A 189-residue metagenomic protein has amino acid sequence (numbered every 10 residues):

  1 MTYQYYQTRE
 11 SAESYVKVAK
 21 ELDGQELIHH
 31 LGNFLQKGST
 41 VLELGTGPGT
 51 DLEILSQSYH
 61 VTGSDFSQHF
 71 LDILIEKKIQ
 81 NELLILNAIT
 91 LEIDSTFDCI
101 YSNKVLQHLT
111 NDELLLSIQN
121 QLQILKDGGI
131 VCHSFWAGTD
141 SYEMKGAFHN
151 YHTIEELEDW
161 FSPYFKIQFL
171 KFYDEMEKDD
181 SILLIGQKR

Functional and structural regions predicted by a protein language model:
M1-S39, G47-E92, L109-L116, N120 (+1 more regions): Class I (Rossmann-like) S-adenosyl-L-methionine-dependent methyltransferase catalytic domain, capturing the SAM-binding
E43: Class I SAM-dependent methyltransferase core
S95: Active-site charged/polar residues at nucleotide-handling catalytic sites that mediate phosphoryl, nucleotidyl
D98: Conserved acidic residues
Y101: A conserved beta-strand element that flanks and buttresses the S-adenosyl-L-methionine
K104-V105: Short catalytic micro-motifs in class I SAM-dependent methyltransferases
I124: Phosphate/oxyanion-binding loops and surfaces in catalytic or ligand/nucleic-acid-binding neighborhoods
